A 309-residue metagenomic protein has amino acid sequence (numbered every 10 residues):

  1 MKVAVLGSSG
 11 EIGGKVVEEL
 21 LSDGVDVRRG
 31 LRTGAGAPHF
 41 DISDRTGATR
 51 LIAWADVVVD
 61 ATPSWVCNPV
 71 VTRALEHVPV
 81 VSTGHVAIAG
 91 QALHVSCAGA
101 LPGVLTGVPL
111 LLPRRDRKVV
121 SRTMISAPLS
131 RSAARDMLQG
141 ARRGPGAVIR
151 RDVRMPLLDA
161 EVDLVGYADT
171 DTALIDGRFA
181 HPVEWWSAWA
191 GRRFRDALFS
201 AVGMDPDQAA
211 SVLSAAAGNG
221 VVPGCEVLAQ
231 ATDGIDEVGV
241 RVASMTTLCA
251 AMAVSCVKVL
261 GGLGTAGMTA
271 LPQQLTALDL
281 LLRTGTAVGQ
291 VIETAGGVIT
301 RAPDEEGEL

Functional and structural regions predicted by a protein language model:
A4-L21: N-terminal Rossmann NAD(P)H-binding glycine-rich loop of SDR-like oxidoreductase domains
L6, G10, R114-C225, Q230 (+1 more regions): Active-site-lining helix/loop region of Rossmann-like oxidoreductase modules
D23-R28: A generic structural motif
G30-G34, I42: N-terminal Rossmann-fold cofactor-binding loop
F40-W54: Conserved Rossmann-fold cofactor-binding substructure of NAD(P)-dependent oxidoreductases
I52, D56-A61, V80-V81: N-terminal Rossmann-like NAD(P) cofactor-binding module of classical short-chain dehydrogenase/reductase
S64-P145, L174: Glycine-/Pro-rich loop/turn segments that contact NAD(P) or position catalytic residues in Rossmann-like domains
D196-L309: C-terminal active-site/capping subdomain that shapes the small-molecule cofactor and substrate pocket of enzyme
